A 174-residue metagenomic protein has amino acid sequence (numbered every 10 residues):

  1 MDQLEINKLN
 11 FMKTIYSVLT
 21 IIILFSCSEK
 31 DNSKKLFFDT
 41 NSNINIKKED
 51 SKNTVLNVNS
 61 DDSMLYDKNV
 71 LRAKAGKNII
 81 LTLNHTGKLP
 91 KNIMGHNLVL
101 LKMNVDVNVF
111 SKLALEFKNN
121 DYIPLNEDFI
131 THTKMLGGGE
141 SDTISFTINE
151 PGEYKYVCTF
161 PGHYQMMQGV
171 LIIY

Functional and structural regions predicted by a protein language model:
M1-M12: N-terminal secretory signal peptides that target proteins for export/translocation
K13-V18: Sec-dependent signal peptide recognition, specifically the positively charged N-region followed immediately by
F25-S26: C-terminal motif of bacterial Sec signal peptides marking the signal peptidase cleavage site
E29-L56, L101-Y122, H163-Y174: Extracytoplasmic/periplasmic copper-protein system
K34-N43, L65, N84, E127-Y174: Extracellular/periplasmic metallocenter environments
E49-N78: N-terminal edge beta-strand
G87-K91: Extended, low-complexity, turn-rich repeat/linker tracts enriched in Gly/Pro/Ser/Thr and Asp/Glu that occur
I93-L101: Short Gly/aromatic-enriched secondary-structure transition segments
